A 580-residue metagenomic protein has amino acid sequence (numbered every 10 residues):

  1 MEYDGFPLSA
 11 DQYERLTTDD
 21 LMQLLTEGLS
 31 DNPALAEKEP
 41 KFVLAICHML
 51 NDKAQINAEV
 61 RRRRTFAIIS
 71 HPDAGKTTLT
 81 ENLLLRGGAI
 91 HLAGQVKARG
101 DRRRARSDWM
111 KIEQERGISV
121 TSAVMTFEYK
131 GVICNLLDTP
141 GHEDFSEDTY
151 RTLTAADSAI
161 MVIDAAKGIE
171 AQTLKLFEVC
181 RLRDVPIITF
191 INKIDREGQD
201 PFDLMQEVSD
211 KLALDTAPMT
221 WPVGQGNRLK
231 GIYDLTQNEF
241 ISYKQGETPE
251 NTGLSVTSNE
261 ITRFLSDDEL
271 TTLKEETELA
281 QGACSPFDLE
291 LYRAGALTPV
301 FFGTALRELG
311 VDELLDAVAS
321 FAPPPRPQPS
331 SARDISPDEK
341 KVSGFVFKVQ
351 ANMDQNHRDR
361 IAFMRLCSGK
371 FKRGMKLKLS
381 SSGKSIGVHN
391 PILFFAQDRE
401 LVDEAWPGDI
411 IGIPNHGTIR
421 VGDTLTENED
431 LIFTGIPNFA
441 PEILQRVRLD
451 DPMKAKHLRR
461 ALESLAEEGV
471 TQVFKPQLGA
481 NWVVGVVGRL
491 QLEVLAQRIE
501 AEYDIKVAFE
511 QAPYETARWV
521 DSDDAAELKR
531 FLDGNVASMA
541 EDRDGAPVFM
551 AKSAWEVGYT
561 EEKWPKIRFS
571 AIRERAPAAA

Functional and structural regions predicted by a protein language model:
M1-E2: Intrinsically disordered, low-complexity linker/tail regions enriched in Pro/Ser/Thr and polar/acidic residues
F6-Y13: Short, charge/polar-rich alpha-helical segments
Y13-L25: Short amphipathic alpha-helical heptad-repeat segments
L21, E39, I46-C47: Generic L/I/V-rich hydrophobic alpha-helical segments across diverse proteins
L29-K38: Charged, low-complexity interaction regions
M49-A580: Structural and coupling elements of P-loop NTPases
